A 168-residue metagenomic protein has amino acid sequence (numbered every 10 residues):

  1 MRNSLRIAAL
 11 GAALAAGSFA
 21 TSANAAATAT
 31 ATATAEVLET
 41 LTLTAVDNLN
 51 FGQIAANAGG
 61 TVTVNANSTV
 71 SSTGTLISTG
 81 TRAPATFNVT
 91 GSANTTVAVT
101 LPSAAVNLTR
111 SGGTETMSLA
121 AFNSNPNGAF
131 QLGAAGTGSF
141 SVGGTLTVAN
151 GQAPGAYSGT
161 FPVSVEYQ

Functional and structural regions predicted by a protein language model:
M1-A9: Bacterial N-terminal signal peptides that target proteins for export
A9-A12, E36-L38: Short N-terminal leader segment in a subset of presequences, especially plant chloroplast and some mitochondrial
L14-N24: C-terminal segment of classical bacterial N-terminal signal peptides
N24-L101, L132-Q168: N-terminal small/polar-rich segments of proteins
N88-N125: Contiguous segments within soluble domain cores/interaction surfaces
M117, P126-A135: An anionic, turn-rich surface loop/hairpin at beta-sheet edges that serves as a generic interaction/coordination patch
